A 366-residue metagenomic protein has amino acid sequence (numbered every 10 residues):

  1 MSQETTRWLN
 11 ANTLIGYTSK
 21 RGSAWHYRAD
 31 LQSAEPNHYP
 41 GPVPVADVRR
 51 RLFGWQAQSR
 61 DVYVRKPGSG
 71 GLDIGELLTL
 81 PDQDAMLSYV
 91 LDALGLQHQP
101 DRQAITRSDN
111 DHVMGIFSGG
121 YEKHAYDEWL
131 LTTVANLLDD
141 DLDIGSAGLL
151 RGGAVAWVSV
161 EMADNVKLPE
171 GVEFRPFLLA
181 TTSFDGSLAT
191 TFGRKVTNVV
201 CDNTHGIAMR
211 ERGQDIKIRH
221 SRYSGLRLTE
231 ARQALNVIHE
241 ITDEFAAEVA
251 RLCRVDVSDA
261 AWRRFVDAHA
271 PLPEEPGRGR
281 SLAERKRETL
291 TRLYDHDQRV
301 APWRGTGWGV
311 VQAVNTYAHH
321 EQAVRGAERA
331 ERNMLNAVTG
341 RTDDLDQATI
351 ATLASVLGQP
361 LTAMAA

Functional and structural regions predicted by a protein language model:
M1-T132, D141: Feature for intrinsically disordered/low-complexity regulatory segments and propeptides
K123-A365: Intrinsic disorder/low-complexity polar-acidic segments
